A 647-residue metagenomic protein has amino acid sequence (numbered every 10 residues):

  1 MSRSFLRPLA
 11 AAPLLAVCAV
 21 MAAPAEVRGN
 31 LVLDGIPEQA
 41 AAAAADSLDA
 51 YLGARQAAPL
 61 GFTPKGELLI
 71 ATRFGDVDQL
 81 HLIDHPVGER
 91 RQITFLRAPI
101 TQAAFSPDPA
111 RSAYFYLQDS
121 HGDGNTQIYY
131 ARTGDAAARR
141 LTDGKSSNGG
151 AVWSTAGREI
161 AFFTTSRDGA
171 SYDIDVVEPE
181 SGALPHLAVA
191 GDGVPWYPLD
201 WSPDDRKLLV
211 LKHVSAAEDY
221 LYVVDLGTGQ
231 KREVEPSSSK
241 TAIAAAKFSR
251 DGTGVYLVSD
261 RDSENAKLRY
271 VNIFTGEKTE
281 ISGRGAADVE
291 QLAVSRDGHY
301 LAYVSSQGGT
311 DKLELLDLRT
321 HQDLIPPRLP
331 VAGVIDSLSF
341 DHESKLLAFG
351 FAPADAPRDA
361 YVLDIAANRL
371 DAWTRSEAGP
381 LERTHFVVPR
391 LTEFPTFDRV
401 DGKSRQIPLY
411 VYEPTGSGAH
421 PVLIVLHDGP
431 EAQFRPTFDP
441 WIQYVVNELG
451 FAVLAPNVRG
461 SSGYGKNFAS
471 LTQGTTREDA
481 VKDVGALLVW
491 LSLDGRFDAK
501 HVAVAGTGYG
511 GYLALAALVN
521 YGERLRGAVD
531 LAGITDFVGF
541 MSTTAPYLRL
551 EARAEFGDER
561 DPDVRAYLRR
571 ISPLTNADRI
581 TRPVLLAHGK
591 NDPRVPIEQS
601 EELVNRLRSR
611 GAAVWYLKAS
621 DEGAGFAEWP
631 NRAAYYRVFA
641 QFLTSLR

Functional and structural regions predicted by a protein language model:
A10-A19: Bacterial N-terminal signal peptides
P24-A44, R73-Q92, S112-A113, L117-R140 (+9 more regions): Beta-propeller blade-edge and WD-like acidic-aromatic loop motif
L52-A71, R97-L117, I128, K145-S166 (+12 more regions): Conserved beta-propeller blade repeats
W373-G416: N-terminal cap/lid segment of alpha/beta-hydrolase-fold proteins
K403, A455-R647: Active-site-proximal cap/loop segments of hydrolase catalytic domains
A419-G429: Short beta-strand element of the alpha/beta-hydrolase
P430-A432, V453: Serine-hydrolase catalytic-loop signature spanning alpha/beta hydrolases and amidase-signature enzymes
T437-P456: Short amphipathic alpha-helix adjacent to the substrate-entry channel of hydrolases
